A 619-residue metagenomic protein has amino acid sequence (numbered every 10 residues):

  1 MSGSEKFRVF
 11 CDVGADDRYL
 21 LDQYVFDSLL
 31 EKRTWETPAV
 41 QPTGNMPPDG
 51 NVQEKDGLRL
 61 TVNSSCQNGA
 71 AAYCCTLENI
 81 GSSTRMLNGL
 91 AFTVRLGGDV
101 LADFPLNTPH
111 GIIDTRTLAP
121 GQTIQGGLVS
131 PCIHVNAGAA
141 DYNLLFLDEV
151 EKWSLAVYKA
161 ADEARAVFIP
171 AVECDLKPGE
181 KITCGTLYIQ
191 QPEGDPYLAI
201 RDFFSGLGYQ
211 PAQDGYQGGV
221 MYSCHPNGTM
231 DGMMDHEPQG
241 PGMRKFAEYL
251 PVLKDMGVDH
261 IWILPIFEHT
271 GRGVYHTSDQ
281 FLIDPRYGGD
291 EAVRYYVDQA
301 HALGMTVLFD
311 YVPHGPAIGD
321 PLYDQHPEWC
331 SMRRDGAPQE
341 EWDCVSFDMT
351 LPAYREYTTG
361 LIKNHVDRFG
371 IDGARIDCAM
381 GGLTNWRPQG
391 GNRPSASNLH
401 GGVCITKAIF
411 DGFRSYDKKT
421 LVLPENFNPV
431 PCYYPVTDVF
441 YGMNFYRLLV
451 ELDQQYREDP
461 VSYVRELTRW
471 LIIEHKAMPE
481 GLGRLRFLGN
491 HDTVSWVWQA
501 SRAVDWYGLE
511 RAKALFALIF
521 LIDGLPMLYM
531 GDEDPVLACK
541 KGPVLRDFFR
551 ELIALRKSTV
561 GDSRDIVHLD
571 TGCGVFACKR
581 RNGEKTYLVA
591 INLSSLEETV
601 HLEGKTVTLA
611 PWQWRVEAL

Functional and structural regions predicted by a protein language model:
D27, E31-P42, M46-E151: Polysaccharide-binding surfaces and accessory modules of carbohydrate-active proteins
N51-V52, Q67, L90-T93, P131-P211: Beta-strand-rich recognition/accessory modules
L77-G81, A590-S595: Asparagine-centered strand-capping/turn motif at beta-strand->loop junctions
G121, P178-G179, G218, G232-M234 (+1 more regions): Tight coil/turn sites that cap or link beta-strands
Q210, G215, G219-P241, M256-D259 (+5 more regions): Substrate-binding/active-site clefts of carbohydrate-active enzymes
F410-V536: Conserved alpha/beta catalytic core and glycan-binding cleft of carbohydrate-active enzymes
W470-I473, W498, A512, L528-Y587 (+1 more regions): Glycan-recognition and catalytic regions of carbohydrate-active enzymes
L593-L619: C-terminal beta-sandwich/jelly-roll accessory domains of carbohydrate-active enzymes
